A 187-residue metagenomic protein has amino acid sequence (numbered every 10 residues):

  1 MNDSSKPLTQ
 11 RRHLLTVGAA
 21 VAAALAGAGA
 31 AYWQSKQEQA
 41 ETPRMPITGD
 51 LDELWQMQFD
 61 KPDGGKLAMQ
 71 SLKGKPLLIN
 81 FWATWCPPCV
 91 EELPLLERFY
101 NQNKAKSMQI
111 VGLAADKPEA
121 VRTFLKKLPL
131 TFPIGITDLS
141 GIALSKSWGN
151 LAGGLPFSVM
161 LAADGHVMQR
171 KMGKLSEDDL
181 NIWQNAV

Functional and structural regions predicted by a protein language model:
M1-Q56: N-terminal targeting signals for export/organelle localization
Q56-L77: A short beta-strand-turn-helix
M57, F81-W82, F124, F132: Conserved hydrophobic/aromatic "anchor" residues that stabilize well-ordered secondary structure elements
L72-K75, A105, T131, G153: Active-site acidic short loop of glycosyltransferases
N80-C86, A115: Aromatic-flanked redox-active Cys/Sec active sites in thiol-based oxidoreductases, especially the WC-centered
T84-E91, F157: C-type cytochrome heme c attachment motif
E91-P129, L139-S145: Structural microenvironment flanking redox-active thiols in thiol-disulfide oxidoreductases
K127-L130, D138-N185: Thiol/disulfide oxidoreductase modules built on the thioredoxin-like
